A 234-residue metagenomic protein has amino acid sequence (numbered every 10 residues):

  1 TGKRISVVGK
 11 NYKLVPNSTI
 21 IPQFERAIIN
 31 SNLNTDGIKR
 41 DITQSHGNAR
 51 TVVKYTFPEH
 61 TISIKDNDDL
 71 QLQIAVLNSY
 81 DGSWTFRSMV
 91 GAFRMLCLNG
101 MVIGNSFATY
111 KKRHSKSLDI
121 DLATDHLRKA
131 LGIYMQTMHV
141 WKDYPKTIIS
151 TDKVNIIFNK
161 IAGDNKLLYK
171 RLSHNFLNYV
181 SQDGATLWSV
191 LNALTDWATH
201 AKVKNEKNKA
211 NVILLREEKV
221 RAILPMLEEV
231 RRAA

Functional and structural regions predicted by a protein language model:
T1-Q23, N32-N34, A193, A198: Feature for intrinsically disordered/low-complexity regulatory segments and propeptides
G2, S6, G37, K116-D119 (+1 more regions): Generic, low-specificity signal for short hydrophobic/alpha-helical stretches with a mild N-terminal bias, encompassing
I5, G9, R40, T61: Sparse, context-dependent recognition of short Cys/His-centered cofactor- or disulfide-binding micro-motifs
I5, T43-S45, L96, G100: Compositionally biased, low-complexity repeat tracts
V15-R26, N48-V52, Q71: Short, well-structured alpha-helical interface segments that form or flank functional binding sites
I29-F57: A short acidic/basic microdomain associated with nuclease active sites
P58-A234: Intrinsically disordered, low-complexity regions enriched in serine/threonine
